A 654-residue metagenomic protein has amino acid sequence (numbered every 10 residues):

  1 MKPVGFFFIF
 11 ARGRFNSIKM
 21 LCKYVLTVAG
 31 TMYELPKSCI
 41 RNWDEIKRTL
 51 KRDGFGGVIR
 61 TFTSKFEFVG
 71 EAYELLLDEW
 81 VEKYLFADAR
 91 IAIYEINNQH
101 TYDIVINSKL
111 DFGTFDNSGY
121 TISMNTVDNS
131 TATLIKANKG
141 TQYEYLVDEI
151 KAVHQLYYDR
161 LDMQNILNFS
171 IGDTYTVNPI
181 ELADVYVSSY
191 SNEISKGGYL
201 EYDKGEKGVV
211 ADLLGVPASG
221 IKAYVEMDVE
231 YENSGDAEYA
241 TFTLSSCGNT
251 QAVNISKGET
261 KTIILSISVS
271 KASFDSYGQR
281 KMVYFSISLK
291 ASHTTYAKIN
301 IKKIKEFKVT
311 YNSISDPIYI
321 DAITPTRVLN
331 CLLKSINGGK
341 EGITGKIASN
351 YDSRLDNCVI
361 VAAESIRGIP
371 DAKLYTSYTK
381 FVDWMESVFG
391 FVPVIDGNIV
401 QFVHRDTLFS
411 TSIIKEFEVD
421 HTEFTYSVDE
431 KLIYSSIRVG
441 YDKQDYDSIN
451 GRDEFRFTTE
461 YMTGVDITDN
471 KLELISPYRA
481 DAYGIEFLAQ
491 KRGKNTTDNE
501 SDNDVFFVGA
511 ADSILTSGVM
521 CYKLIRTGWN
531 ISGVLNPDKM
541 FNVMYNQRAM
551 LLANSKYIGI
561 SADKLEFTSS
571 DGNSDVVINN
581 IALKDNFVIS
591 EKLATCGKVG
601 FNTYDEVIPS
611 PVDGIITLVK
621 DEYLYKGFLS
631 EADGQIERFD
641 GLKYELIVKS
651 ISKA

Functional and structural regions predicted by a protein language model:
G5-V105, K109-Q279, Y296, P325 (+3 more regions): Juxtamembrane "anchor/assembly" segments of surface/extracellular structural proteins
K136-Y186, K308-K415: Charged- and aromatic-enriched interaction segments used to assemble and dock large macromolecular complexes
Y284-F285, D383: Internal alpha-helical scaffold/solenoid segments in large eukaryotic proteins
S286-T294: Short beta-strand-plus-loop segments that form exposed binding edges in beta-rich domains
H293-K305: Extracellular carbohydrate recognition
